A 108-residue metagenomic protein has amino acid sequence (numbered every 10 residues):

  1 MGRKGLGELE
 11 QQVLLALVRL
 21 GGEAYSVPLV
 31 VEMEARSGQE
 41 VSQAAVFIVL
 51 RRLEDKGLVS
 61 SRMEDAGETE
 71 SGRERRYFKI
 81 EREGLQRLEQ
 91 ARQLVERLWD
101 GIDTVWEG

Functional and structural regions predicted by a protein language model:
M1-K4, D65-G67: Short beta-strand/turn micro-motifs at beta-sheet edges
G2, L58, W106-G108: Short, contiguous hydrophobic alpha-helices characteristic of membrane insertion segments
K4-S42, F47: N-terminal helix-turn-helix DNA-binding core of bacterial DNA-binding proteins
R52: Alpha-helical DNA-recognition elements
K56-S71: Beta-hairpin "wing" of winged helix-turn-helix
E74: Exposed loop/turn and edge beta-strand positions of beta-sandwich/beta-sheet ligand-binding modules
E83-G108: Amphipathic alpha-helical dimerization/coiled-coil segments that flank or bridge DNA-binding/regulatory modules
